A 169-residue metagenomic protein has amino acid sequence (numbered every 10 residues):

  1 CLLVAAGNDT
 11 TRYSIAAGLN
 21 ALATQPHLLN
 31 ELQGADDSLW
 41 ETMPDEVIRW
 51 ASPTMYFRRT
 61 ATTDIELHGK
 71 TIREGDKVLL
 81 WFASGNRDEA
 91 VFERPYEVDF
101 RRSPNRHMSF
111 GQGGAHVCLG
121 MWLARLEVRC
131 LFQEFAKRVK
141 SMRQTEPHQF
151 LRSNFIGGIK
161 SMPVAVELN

Functional and structural regions predicted by a protein language model:
C1-N169: Cytochrome P450
